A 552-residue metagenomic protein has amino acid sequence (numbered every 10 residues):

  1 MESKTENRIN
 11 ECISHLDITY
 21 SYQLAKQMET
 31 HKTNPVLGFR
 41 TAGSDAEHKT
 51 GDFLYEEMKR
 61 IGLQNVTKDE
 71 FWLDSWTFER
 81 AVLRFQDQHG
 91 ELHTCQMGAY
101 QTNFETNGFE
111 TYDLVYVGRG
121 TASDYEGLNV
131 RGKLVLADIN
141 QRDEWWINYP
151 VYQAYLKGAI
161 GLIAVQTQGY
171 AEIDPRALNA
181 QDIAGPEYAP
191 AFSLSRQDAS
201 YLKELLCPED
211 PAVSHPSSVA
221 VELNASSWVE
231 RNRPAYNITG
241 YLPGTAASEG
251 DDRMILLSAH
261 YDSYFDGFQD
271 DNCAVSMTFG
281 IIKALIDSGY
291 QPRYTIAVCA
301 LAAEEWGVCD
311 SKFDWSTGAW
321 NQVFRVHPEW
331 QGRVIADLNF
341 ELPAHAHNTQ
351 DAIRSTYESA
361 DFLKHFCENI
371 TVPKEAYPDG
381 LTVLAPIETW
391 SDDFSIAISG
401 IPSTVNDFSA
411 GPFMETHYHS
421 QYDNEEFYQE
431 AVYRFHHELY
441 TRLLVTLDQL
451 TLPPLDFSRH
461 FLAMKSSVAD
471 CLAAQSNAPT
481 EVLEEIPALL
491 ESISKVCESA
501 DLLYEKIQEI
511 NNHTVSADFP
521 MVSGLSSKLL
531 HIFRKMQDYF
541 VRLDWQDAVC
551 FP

Functional and structural regions predicted by a protein language model:
E2-K4, E11, L16-T19, Q23-K26 (+1 more regions): Noncatalytic luminal/extracellular "stalk/propeptide" segments of secretory-pathway proteins
N7-L16, P35-D45, Y112, Y116 (+8 more regions): Second-shell loop/turn segments in exported
D17, A42-G43, T94-P190, D270 (+1 more regions): Extracellular/luminal Protease-associated
T94-G127, Q181-Q269, F279-Y290: Soluble metallo-hydrolase cores and metallopeptidase-like ectodomains found primarily in the secretory/periplasmic
Y125, N129-V130, P150-I160, A177-I183 (+3 more regions): Mature extracellular/periplasmic domains of secretome proteins
R142-Y149, Q153, P234-N237, S263-E358: Acidic/histidine-rich catalytic neighborhood of metal-dependent amide-processing enzymes
R233, L342-L462, S466, S527-V549: Active-site-adjacent substrate-binding region of metalloamidase/peptidase-like peptide-processing proteins
E426-V515: Charged, amphipathic alpha-helical linkers/stalks
